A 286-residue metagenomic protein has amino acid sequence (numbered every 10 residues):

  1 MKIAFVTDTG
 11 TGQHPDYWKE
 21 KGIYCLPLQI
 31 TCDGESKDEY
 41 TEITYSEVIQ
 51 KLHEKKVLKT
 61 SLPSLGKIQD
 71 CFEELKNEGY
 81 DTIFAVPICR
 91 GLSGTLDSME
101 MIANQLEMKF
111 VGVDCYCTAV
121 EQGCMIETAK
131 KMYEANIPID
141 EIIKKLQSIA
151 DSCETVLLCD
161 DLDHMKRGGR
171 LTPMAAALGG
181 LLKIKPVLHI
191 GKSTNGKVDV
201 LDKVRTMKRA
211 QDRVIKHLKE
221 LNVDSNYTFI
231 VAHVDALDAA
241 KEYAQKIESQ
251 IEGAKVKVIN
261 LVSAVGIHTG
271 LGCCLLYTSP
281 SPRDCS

Functional and structural regions predicted by a protein language model:
A4-K67: N-terminal glycine-rich anion-binding loop in soluble enzyme alpha/beta folds
T11, I88-T95, C117-V120, A236-D238 (+1 more regions): Gly/Ser/Thr-rich loops at beta-strand to alpha-helix junctions that form or flank small-molecule/cofactor-binding
Q69-L75, T206-N222: A short, acidic, amphipathic alpha-helical segment used as a generic capping/interface helix at domain edges
T82-C89, V111-D114, T128, T228-H233: Short glycine-rich or small-residue beta-strand-to-loop segments that form or flank ligand, phosphate, metal/Fe-S
L92-T155: Active-site histidine-anchored catalytic micro-motif
Y133-V200: Internal, active-site/partner-interface "lid" segment
E252-H268: Short, conserved loop-to-beta-strand elements that form functional interface hotspots
Y277-S286: Single conserved hydrophobic/aromatic residue that forms the stacking wall/gate of nucleotide- or nucleobase-binding
